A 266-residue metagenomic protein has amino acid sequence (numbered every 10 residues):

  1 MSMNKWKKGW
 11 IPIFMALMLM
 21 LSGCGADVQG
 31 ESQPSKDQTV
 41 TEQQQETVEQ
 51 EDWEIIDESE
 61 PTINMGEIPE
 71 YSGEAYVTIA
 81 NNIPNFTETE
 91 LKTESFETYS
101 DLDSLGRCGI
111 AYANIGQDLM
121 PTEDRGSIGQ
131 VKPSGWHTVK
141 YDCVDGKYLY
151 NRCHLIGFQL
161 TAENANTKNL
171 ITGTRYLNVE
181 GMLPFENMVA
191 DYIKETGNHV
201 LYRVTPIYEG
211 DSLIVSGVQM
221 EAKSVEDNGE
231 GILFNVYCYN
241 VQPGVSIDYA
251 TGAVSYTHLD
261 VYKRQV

Functional and structural regions predicted by a protein language model:
M3-I11: Bacterial N-terminal signal peptides that target proteins for export
F14-L19: Hydrophobic helical h-region of N-terminal Sec-dependent signal peptides in bacterial secretory/periplasmic proteins
L21-G23: C-terminal motif of bacterial Sec signal peptides marking the signal peptidase cleavage site
V28-F86: N-terminal, intrinsically disordered, polar/charged segments of Gram-positive cell-envelope systems that serve as
L91-N166, V179: Betabetaalpha-Me/HNH-type nuclease active-site subdomain
L170-E195: Short Cys/His-centered divalent metal-binding micro-motifs
L213-A253: Short flanking/linker segments adjacent to small metal-binding domains or redox-active Cys/His motifs
T257-Q265: Conserved small/polar residues in nucleotide/adenosyl-binding loops
